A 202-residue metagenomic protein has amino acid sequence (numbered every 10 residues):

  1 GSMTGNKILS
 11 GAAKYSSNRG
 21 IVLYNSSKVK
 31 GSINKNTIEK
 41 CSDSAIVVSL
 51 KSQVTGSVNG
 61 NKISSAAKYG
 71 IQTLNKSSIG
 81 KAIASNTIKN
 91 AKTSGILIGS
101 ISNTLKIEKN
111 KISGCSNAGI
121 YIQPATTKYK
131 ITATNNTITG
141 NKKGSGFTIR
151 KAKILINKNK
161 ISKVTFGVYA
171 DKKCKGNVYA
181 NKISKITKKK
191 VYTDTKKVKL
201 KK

Functional and structural regions predicted by a protein language model:
G1, K28-V29, Q53-V54, S78-I79 (+4 more regions): Short "repeat-start/strand-capping" segments in structured domains, especially the N-termini of parallel beta-helix
S10-S26, K40-K51, S65-K76, N90-G99 (+4 more regions): Extracellular beta-strand/beta-solenoid scaffold signature
I63-S64, I88, K130: Short, intrinsically disordered, low-complexity terminal segments
